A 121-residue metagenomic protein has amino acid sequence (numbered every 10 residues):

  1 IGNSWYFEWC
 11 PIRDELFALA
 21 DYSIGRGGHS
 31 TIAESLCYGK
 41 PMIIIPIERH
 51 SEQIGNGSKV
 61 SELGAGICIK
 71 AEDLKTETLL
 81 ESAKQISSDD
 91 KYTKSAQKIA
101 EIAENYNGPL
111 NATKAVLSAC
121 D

Functional and structural regions predicted by a protein language model:
I1-D121: Nucleotide-activated sugar donor-binding and catalytic core shared by glycosyltransferases and related lipid-linked
